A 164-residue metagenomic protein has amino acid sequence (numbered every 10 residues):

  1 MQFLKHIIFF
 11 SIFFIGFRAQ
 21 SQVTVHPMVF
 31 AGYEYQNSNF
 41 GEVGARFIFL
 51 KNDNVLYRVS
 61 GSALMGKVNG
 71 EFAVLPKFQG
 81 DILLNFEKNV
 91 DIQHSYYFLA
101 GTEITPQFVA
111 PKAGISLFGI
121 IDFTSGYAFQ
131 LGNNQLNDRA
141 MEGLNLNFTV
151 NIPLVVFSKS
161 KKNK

Functional and structural regions predicted by a protein language model:
M1-P27: Bacterial Sec-dependent N-terminal signal peptides
A19-N52: Short glycine/proline- and aromatic-enriched beta-strand/turn motifs that initiate or cap beta-hairpins
V25-Y35, V55-K67, I92-Q107, F123-L131: Transmembrane beta-strand segments that form the barrel wall of outer-membrane beta-barrel proteins
A31-Y33, V43-F47, F78-L84, T102 (+3 more regions): Residues on the lipid-exposed face of transmembrane beta-strands in outer-membrane beta-barrel proteins
N37-N39, K67-E71, F86-K88, F108-A110 (+2 more regions): Gram-negative outer-membrane beta-barrel proteins
S38, I48-N89: Detector for outer-membrane/organellar transmembrane beta-barrel domains, recognizing the amphipathic beta-strand
N52-Y57, F86-V90, G119-S125, L154-S158: Repeated loop/turn-to-beta-strand initiation elements of outer-membrane beta-barrel proteins
G80, M141-K164: Outer-membrane beta-barrel "beta-signal"
